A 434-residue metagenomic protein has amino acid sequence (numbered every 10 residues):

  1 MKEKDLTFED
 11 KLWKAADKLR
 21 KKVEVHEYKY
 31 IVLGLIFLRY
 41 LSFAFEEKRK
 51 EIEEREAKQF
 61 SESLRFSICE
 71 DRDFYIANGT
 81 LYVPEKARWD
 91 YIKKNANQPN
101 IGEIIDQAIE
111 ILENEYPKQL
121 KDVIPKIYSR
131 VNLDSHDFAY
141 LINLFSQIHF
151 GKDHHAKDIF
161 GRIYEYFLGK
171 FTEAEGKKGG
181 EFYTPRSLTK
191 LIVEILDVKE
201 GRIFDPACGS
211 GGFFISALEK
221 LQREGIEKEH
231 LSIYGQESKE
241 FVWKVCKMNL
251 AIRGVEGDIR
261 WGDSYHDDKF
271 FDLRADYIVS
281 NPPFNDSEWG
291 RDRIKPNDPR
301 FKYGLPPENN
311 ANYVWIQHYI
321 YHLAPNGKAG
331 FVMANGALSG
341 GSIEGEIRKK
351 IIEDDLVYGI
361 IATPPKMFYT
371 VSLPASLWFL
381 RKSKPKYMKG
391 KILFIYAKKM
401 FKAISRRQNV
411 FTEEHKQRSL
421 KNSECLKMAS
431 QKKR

Functional and structural regions predicted by a protein language model:
M1-K199, D258-K269, A362-P365, Y387-K398 (+3 more regions): Non-catalytic, mostly N-terminal accessory regions of nucleic-acid modification and defense proteins
K2-E3, D268, D272-R434: A conserved structural/catalytic subdomain of Rossmann-like adenosyl-cofactor enzymes
T7, K11, S238, A311: Soluble or luminal CAZymes and related metallo-dependent hydrolases
K18, I148, Y166, K170 (+8 more regions): Conserved, well-folded catalytic cores of nucleic-acid-processing and energy-transducing macromolecular machines
K29, L33, Y234-G235, A329: Conserved RecA-like ASCE P-loop NTPase motor core of nucleic-acid helicases/translocases
R39-I52, F171, L221, G225 (+4 more regions): A generic secondary-structure signal for well-formed alpha-helical elements
E85-W89, C246, W378: Hydrophobic alpha-helical packing residues
K178-S280, N285-W289, I294-K302, Y313-V314 (+3 more regions): Conserved S-adenosyl-L-methionine
